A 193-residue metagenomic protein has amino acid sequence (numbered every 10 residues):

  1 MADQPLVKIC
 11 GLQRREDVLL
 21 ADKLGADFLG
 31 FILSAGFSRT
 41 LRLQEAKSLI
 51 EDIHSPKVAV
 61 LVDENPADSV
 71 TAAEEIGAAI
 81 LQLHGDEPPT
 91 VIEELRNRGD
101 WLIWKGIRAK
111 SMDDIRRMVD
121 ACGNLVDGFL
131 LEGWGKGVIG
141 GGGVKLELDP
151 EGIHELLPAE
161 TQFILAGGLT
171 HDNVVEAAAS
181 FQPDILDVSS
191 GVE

Functional and structural regions predicted by a protein language model:
M1-E193: Conserved N-terminal beta1-alpha1 strand-loop-helix module at the mouth
